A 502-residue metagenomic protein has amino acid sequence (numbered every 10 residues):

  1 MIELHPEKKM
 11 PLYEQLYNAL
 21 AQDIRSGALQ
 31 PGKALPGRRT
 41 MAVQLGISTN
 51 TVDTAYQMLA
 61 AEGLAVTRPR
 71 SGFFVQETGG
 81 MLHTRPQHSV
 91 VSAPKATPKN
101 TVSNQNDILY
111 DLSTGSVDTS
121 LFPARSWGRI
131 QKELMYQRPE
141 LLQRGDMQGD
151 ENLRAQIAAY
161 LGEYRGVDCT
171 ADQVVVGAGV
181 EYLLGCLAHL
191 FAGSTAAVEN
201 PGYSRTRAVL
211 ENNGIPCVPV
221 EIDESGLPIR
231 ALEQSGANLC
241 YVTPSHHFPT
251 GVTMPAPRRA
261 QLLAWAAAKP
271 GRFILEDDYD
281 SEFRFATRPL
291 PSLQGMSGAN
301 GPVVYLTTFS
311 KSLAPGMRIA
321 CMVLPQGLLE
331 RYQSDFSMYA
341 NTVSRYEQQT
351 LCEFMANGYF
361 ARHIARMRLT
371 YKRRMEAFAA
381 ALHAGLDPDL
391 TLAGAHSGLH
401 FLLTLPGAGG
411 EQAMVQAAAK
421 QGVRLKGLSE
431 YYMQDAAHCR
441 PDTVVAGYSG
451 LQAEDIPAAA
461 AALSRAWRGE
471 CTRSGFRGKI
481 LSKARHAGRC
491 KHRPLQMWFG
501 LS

Functional and structural regions predicted by a protein language model:
M1-K132, P139-L142, G327, Q333 (+10 more regions): N-terminal basic, amphipathic alpha-helical segments
R70, M296-R331: Active-site PLP attachment segment
V117, S245-H247, K311: Short glycine-rich anion-binding loops that position phosphate/pyrophosphate groups of nucleotides and phosphorylated
Q131, R138-G271, E282, R288-A299 (+4 more regions): Conserved core of the PLP fold type I
L275-D280, D387: Conserved acidic functional residues
